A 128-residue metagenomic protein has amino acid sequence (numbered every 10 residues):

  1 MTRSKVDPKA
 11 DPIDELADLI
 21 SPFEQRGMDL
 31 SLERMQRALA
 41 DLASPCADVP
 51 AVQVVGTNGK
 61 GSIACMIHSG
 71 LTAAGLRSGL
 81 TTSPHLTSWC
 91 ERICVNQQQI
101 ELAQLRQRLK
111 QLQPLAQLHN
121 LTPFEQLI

Functional and structural regions predicted by a protein language model:
M1-P50: Positively charged, low-complexity intrinsically disordered leader regions
D7-P8, L32, Q36-A47, A73-I128: ATP-dependent carboxylate-amine ligase catalytic core
P50-V54, S62-L80: A conserved segment at the C-terminal end of the G1
K60-A64, T87-C90: Short active-site-adjacent helix-start/loop capping segments
